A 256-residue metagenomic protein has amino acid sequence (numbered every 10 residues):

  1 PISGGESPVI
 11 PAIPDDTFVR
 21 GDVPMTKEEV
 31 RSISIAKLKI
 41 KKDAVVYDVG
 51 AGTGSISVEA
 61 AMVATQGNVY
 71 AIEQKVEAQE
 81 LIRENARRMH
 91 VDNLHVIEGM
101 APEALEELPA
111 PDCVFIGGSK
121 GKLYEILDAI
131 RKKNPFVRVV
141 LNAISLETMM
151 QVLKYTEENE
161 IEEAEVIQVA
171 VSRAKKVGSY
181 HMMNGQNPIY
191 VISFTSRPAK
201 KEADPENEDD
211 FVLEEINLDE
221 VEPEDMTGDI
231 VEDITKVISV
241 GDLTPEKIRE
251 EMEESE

Functional and structural regions predicted by a protein language model:
P1, S179-P205: Core SAM-dependent methyltransferase catalytic element
P1-K42, Y47, L81-E84, R88 (+1 more regions): Class I SAM-dependent transferase core
G50: Conserved S-adenosyl-L-methionine
T53-T65: Conserved SAM-binding loop of SAM-dependent methyltransferases across substrates and taxa, primarily the Class I
Q66-Y70: Short beta-strand element of Class I
I72-P111: S-adenosyl-L-methionine
A110-G118, E125, R138: Short SAM/SAH-binding signature in class I
R131-G185: C-terminal substrate-binding/active-site "lid" region of AdoMet-derived donor-dependent transferases
